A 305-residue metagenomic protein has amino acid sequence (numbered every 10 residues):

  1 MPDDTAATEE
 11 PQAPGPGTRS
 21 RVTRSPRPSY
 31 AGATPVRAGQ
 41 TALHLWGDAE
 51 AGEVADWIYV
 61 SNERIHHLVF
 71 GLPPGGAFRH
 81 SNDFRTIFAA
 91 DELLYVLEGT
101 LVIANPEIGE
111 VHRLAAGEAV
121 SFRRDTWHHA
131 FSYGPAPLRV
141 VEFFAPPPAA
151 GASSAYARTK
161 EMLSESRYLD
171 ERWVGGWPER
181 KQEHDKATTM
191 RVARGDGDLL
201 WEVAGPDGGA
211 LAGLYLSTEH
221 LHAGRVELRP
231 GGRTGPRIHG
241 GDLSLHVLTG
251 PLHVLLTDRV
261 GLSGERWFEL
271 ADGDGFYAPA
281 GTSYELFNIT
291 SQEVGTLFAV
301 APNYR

Functional and structural regions predicted by a protein language model:
P2-V69, A155-G224, G235: A short, N-terminal "cap"/entry segment at the start of jelly-roll beta-barrel domains of the cupin/DSBH fold
A33, H67-G71, L93, V111 (+6 more regions): Conserved hydrophobic/aromatic beta-strand scaffold that supports enzyme active sites
E63-I65, P73-F78, T100, E219-L221 (+2 more regions): Short, charged/polar surface micro-motifs in flexible loops or helix N-caps
V69, N82, N105-E107, S132 (+6 more regions): Residue-level recognition of conserved beta-strand positions in structured domain cores
R79-D83, I87-A116, I238-D272: A short beta-strand-loop-beta hairpin characteristic of the jelly-roll/cupin
N105, L114-G134, A145, E269-T290 (+1 more regions): Conserved metal-binding segment of the jelly-roll/cupin
H129-T188, R259-V260, S283-R305: Double-stranded beta-helix
G209-Y277, G281, F287: Structured core of small recognition/catalytic domains
